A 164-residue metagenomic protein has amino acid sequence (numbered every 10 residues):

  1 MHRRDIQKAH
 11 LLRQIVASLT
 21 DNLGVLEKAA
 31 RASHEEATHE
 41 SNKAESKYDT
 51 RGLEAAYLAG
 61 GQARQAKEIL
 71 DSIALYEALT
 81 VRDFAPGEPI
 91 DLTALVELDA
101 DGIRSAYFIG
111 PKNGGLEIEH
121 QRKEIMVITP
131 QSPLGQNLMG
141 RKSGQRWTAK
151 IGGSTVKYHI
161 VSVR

Functional and structural regions predicted by a protein language model:
M1-S72: Helix-rich terminal scaffold detector
H10, Q14, D21, R104 (+3 more regions): Charged, alpha-helix-enriched surfaces in structured cytosolic catalytic cores of large nucleotide-utilizing machines
S46, M126, V161: Flexible, active-site-adjacent loop/turn segments at secondary-structure boundaries
G60-R104: Long amphipathic N-terminal alpha/beta scaffold segment
P86-T148: Non-DNA-binding regulatory cores of transcription-related proteins, predominantly C-terminal effector-binding
G102, T148-Y158, R164: Short, charged beta-turn/beta-strand-edge "cap" motif at the junction between a beta-strand and an adjacent loop
F108-G110, Y158-V161: Short beta-strand-centered aromatic/proline hotspots
